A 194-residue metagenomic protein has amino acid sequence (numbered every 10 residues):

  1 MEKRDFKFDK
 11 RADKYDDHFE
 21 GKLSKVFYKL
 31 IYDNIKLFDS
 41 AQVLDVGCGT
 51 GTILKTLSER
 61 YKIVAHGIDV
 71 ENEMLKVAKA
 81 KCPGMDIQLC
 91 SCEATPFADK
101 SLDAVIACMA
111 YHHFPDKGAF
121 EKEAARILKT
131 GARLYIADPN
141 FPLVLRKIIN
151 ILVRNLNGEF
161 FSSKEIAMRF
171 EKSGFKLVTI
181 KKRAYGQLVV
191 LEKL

Functional and structural regions predicted by a protein language model:
M1-F38, T52-T56, M74-V77, I149-L152 (+1 more regions): Conserved class I S-adenosyl-L-methionine
K7, H18-F19, I53, Y135-S173 (+1 more regions): C-terminal alpha-helical "lid/dimerization" subdomain adjacent to the S-adenosyl-L-methionine
S40, L102-D103: Local beta-strand N-terminus motif with an aromatic residue
Q42, A132-R133: Short glycine-centered segments of the SAM/dcSAM-binding site in methyltransferase folds
L44, T50-A94: Class I SAM-dependent methyltransferase SAM/SAH-binding core
I106: A conserved beta-strand element that flanks and buttresses the S-adenosyl-L-methionine
M109-A110: Short catalytic micro-motifs in class I SAM-dependent methyltransferases
G118-T130: A short glycine-rich, Lys/Arg-flanked "PGG" loop and its adjoining helix->strand segment in the class I
